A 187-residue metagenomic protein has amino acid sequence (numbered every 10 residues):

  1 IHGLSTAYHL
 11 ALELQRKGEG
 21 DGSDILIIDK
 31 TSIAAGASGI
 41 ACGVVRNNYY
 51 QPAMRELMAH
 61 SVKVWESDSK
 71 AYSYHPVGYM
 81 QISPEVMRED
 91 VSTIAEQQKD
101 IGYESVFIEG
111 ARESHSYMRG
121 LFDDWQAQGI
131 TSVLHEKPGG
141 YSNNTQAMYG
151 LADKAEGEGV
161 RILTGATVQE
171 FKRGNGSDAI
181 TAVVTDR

Functional and structural regions predicted by a protein language model:
I1-H2: Hydrophobic/small residue at the entry helix of a nucleotide-binding pocket
H9-L12, G43-R46, S67-G78, E170-I180 (+1 more regions): Active-site substrate-recognition segment that forms the wall of the catalytic cavity or substrate channel
A11-S38: Glycine-rich FAD pyrophosphate-binding loop
D29, E109-G110, T164-A166: Short loop/edge segments at beta-strand edges and connector loops that shape dinucleotide/nucleotide cofactor-binding
C42-L121, I130: Dinucleotide-binding Rossmann-like beta1-alpha1 core, especially the glycine-rich loop that anchors the ADP
D90, S116-Q128, K172-V184: A short, glycine/Asx- and small/polar-enriched loop/turn that sits immediately N-terminal to a beta-strand
L134-R187: Helical element adjacent to the flavin cofactor pocket in flavoenzyme catalytic cores
